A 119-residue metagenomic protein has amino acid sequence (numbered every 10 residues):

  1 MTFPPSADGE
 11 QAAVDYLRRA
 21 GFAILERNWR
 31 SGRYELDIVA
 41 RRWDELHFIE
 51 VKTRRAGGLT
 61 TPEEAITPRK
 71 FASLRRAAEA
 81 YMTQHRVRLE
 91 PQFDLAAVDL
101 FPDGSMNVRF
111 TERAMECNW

Functional and structural regions predicted by a protein language model:
M1-R27: Acidic-basic catalytic patches of nuclease active cores, encompassing PD-(D/E)XK and other metal-cofactor nuclease
L17, L36-G58, P62, R69 (+1 more regions): Conserved catalytic cores of phosphodiester-cleaving nucleases, focusing on short active-site segments
I24-E26, F48, F93: Hydrophobic residues on conserved beta-strands that form the core of alpha/beta folds
N28, K52, D94-A96: Solvent-exposed beta-strand sheet faces enriched in polar/charged residues
S31-Y34: Short acidic/glycine-enriched loop/turn segments that link adjacent beta-strands
L59-P91: Mid-chain, well-packed structural core segment of small domains
Q84-W119: Domain-level recognition of nuclease-like catalytic cores that cleave nucleotide substrates
